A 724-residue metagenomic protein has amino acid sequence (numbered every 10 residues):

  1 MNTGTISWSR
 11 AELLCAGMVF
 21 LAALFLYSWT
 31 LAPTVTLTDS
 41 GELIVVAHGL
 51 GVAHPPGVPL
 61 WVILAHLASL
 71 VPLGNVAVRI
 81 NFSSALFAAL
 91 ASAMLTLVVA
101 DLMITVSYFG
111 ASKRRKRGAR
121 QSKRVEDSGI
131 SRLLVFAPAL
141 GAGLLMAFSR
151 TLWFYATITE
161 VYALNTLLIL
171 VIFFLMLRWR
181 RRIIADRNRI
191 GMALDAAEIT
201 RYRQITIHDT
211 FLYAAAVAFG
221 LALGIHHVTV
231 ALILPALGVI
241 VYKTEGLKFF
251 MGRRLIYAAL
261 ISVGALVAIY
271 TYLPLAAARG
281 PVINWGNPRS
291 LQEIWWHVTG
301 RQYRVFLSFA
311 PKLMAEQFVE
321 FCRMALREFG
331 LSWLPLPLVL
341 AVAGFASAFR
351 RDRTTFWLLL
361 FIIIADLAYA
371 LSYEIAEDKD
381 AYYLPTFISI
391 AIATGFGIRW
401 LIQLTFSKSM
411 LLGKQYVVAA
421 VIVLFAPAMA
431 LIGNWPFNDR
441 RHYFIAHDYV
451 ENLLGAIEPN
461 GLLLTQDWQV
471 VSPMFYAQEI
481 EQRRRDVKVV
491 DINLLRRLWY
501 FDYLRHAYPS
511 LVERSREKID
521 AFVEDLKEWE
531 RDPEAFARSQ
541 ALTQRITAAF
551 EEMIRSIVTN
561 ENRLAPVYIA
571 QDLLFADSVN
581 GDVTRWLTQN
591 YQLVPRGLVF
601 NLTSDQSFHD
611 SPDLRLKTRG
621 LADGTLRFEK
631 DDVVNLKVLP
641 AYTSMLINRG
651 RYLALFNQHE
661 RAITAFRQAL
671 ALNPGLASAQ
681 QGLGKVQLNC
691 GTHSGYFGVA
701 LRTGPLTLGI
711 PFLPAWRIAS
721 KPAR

Functional and structural regions predicted by a protein language model:
G17, F82-V125, V171-L175, A343 (+1 more regions): Transmembrane-helix motifs of polytopic, lipid-linked glycan transferases
V46-G49, A142-A147, Y155, F211-I225 (+2 more regions): Membrane-interface alpha helices of multi-pass inner-membrane proteins
H48, M94-V98, L164-I184, F211-F219 (+3 more regions): Specific aromatic-rich, kink-prone transmembrane helix
M103, Y108, D127-L133, I172-L212 (+2 more regions): Membrane-interface transmembrane helices that cradle and orient dolichyl/undecaprenyl
R180-R189, A231-G264, A426: Perimembrane helix-loop-helix junctions
G330-R353: Hydrophobic, aromatic-rich transmembrane alpha-helices and their immediate juxtamembrane boundary segments
F349-D352, F396-I432: Signature aromatic-anchored transmembrane alpha helix within multi-pass, membrane-resident enzymes that catalyze glycan
E451-E458, F475, E481-R724: C-terminal luminal/periplasmic domains and tails of membrane-associated envelope-modifying transferases
